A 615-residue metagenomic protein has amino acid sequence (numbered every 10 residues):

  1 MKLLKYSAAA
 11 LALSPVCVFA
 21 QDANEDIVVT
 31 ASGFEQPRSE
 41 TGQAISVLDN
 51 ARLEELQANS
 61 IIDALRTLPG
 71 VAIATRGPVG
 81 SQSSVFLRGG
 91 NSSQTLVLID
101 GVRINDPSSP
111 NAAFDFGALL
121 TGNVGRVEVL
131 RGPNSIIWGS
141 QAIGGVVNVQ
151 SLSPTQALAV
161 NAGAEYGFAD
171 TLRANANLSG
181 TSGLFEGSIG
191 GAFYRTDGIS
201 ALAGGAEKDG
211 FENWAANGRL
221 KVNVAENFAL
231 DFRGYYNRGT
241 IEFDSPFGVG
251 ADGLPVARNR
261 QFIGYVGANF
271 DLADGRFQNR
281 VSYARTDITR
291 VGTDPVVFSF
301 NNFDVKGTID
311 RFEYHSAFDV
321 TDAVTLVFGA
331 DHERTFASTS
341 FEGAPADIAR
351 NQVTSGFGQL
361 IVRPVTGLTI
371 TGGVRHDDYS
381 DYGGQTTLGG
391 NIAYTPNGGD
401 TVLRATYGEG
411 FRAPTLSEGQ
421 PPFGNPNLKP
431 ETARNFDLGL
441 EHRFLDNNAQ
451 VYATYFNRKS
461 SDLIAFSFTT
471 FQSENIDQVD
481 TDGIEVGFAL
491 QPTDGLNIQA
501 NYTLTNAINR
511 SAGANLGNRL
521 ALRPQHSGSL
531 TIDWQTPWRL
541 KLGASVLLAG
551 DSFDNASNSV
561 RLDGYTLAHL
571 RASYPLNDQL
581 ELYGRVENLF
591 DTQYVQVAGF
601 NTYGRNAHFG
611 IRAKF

Functional and structural regions predicted by a protein language model:
Y6-A10, F19-Q21, S179-S182, G190 (+2 more regions): Conserved C-terminal beta-signal and adjacent last beta-strands/turns of outer-membrane beta-barrel proteins
N24-L56, S84, S92, N217: N-terminal periplasmic "start-of-domain" segments of outer-membrane beta-barrel proteins
I61-A64, S83-F86, T95-L98, F114-L120 (+3 more regions): N-terminal periplasmic accessory domains that precede and gate Gram-negative outer-membrane beta-barrel machines
R103-R131: Short acidic/polar hinge/loop motifs at secondary-structure boundaries that mediate gating or recognition
S135-I136, N148, T155-A157, N161-E165 (+2 more regions): Periplasmic-side early beta-strands and strand-to-turn transitions of outer-membrane beta-barrels
L184-F185, G275-D294, R334-S338, A393-N397 (+2 more regions): Membrane-embedded beta-barrel scaffold of Gram-negative outer-membrane proteins
A225, Y283, T321-V327, D331-E333 (+4 more regions): Structural signature of Gram-negative outer-membrane beta-barrels, strongest in the C-terminal barrel of TonB-dependent
R363-I370, N457-K459, N475-A556, E581 (+1 more regions): Gram-negative outer-membrane beta-barrel transporters
